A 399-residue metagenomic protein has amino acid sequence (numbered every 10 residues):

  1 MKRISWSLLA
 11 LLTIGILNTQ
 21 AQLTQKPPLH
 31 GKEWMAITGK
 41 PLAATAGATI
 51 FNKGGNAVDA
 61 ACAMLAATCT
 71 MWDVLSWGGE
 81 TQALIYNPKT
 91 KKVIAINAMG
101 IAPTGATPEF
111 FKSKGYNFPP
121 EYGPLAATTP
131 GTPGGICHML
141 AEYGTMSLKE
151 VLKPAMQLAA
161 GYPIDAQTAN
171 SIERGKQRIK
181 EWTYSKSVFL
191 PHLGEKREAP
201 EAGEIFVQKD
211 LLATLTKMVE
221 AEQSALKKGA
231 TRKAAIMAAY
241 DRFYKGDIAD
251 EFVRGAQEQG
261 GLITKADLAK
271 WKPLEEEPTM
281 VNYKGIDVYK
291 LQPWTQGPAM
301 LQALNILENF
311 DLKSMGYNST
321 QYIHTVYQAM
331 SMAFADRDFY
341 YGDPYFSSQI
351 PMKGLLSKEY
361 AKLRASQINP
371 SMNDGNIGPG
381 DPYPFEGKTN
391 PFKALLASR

Functional and structural regions predicted by a protein language model:
M1-L23: Bacterial Sec-dependent N-terminal signal peptides
Q22-T45, T49, N56-A238, F243-T295 (+2 more regions): Noncatalytic scaffold domains of N-terminal-nucleophile
P108, L301-Q302, P344-Y345: Short conserved micro-motifs at the rims of enzyme active sites and ligand-binding pockets
A249, L312-R399: Internal maturation/activation junctions in enzymes
G285, A303, A333: Hydrophobic, well-ordered secondary-structure elements that form the walls of internal hydrophobic environments
G297-K313: M16/insulysin-pitrilysin zinc metalloprotease superfamily fold
